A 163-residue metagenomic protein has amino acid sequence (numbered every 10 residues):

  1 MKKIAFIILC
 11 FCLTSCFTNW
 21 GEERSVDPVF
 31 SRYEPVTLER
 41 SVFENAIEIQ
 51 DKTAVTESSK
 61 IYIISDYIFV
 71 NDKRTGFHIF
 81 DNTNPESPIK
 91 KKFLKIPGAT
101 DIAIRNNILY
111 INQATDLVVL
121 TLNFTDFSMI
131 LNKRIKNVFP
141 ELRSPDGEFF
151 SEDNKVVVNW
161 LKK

Functional and structural regions predicted by a protein language model:
M1-C16: Sec-dependent bacterial lipoprotein signal peptides
C16-K163: Feature marking well-ordered beta-strand scaffolds used for ligand recognition
